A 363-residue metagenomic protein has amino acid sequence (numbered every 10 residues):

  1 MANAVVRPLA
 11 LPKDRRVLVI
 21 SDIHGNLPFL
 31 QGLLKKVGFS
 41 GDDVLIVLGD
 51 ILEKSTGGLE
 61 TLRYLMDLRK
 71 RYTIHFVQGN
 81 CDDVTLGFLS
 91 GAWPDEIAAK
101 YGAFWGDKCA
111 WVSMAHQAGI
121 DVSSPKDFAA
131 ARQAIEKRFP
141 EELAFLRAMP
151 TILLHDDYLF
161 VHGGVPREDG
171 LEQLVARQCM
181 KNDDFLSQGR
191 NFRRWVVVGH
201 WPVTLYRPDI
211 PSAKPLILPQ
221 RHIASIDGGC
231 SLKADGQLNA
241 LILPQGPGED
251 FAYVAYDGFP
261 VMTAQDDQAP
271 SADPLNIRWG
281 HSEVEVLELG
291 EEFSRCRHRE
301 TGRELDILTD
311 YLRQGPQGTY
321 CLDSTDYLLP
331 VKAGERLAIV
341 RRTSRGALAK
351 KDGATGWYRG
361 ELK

Functional and structural regions predicted by a protein language model:
M1-Y64: N-terminal active-site segment of His-dependent metallophosphoesterases
D22, L45, D50, L65 (+5 more regions): Divalent metal-coordination and catalytic microenvironments
H24-F29, E53-T56, C81-L86, R167 (+2 more regions): Active-site environment of divalent metal-dependent phosphoester hydrolases
S55-P150: Active-site neighborhood of divalent metal-dependent phosphoester bond hydrolases
P125-I223, C230-A234, E249-Y256, E292 (+1 more regions): Acidic, His/Gly-enriched loop-helix segments that form or flank divalent-metal centers in metallo-dependent hydrolases
V254-Q265, T301-G318: Short, basic/aromatic beta-hairpin or loop at an interaction surface
A264-G280, G315-R342: SH3/SH3-like (including bacterial SH3b) beta-barrel domains that bind proline-rich motifs or cell-wall ligands
W279-L308, V331-K363: SH3/SH3-like beta-barrel superfamily modules
